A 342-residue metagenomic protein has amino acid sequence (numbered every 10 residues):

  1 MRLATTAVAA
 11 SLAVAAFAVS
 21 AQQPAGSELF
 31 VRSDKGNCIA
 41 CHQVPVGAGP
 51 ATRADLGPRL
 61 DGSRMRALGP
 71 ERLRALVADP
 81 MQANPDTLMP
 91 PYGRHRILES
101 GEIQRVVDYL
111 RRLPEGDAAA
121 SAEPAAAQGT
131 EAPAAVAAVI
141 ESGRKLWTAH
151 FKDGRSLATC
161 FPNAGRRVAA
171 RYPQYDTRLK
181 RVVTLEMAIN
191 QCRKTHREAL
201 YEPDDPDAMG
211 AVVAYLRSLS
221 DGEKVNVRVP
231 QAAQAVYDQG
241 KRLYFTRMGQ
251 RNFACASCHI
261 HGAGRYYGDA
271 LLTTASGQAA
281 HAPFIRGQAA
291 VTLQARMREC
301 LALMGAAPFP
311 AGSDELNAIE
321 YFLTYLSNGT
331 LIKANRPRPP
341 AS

Functional and structural regions predicted by a protein language model:
M1-V8: Bacterial N-terminal signal peptides that target proteins for export
A13-A18: N-terminal signal peptide c-region/cleavage motif recognized by signal peptidases
Q22-P45, S121-E123, A132-P162, K224-D269 (+1 more regions): Sequence/structural segment immediately N-terminal to covalent heme-attachment motifs in c-type and related
V31, I39-A78, L88-R94, A138-E141 (+2 more regions): Gly/Gly-Pro-rich "capping" loops immediately C-terminal to redox-active cysteine motifs in periplasmic/lumenal
S33-D34, H42-P45, R64, V77-N84 (+10 more regions): Sec/Tat-exported extracytoplasmic proteins
E71-L76, Q82, R94-A122, L200-K224 (+2 more regions): C-terminal capping alpha-helices of c-type cytochrome domains
S121-A125, R144-A149, R167, T177-K224 (+1 more regions): Hydrophobic, ordered structural segments
V139-I140, L146-W147, L185, I189-R193 (+6 more regions): Short, structured motif recognition centered on aromatic/hydrophobic residues
